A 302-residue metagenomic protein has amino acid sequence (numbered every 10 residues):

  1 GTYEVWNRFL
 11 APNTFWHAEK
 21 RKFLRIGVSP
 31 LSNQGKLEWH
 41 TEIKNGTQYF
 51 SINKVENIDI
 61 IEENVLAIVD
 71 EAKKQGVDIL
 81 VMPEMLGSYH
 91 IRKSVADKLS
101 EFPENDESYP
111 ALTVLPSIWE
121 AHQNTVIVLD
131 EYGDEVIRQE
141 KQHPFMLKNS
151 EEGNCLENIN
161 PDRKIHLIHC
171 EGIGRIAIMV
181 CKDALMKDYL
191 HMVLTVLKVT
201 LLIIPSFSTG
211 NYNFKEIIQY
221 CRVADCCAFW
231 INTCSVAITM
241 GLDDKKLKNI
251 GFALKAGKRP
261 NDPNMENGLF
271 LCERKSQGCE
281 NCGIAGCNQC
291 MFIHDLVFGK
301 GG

Functional and structural regions predicted by a protein language model:
G1-R21, E120-L197, E216-I217, G278-I293 (+1 more regions): Active-site catalytic loop in hydrolytic enzyme cores
G1-V77, L86: N-terminal, active-site-proximal structural segment of metallo-dependent hydrolase catalytic domains
K22-G27, G174-R175, D225: Residues that mark the start of a beta-strand
V28, M82, T113-P116, V128 (+4 more regions): A structural signal for short, well-ordered beta-strand segments and their strand-loop junctions that often border
D78-I79, L86, K93-T113, W119-E120 (+1 more regions): CN hydrolase (nitrilase-like) catalytic-core segments centered on the catalytic cysteine and neighboring Lys/Glu
E84-M85, C181: Short, well-ordered beta-to-alpha junction loops that form the rim of enzyme active sites and present histidine/acidic
S108-V114, E135, L147: C-terminal, beta-strand-rich globular interaction domains
